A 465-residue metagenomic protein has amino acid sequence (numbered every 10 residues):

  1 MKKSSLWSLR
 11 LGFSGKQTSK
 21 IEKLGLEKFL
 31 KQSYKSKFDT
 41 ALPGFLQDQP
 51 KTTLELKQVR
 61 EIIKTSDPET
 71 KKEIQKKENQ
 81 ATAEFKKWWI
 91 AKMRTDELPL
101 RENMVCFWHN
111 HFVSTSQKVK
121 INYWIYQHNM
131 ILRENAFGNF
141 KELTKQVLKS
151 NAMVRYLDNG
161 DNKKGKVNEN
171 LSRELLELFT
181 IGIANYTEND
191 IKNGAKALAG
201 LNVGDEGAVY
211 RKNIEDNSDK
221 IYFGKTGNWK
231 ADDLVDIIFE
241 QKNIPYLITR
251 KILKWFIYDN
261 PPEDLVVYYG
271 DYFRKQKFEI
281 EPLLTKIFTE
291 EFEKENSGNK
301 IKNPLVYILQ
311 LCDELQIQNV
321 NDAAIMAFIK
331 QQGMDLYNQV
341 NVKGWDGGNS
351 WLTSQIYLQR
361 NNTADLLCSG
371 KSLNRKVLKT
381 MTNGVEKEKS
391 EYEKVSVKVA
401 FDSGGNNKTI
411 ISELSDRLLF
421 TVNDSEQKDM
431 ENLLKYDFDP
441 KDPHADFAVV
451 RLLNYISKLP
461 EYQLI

Functional and structural regions predicted by a protein language model:
S4-K20, L26, T249-Q276, T285-I465: Flexible, low-complexity segments enriched for small/polar residues
S8-L11, F29-S33, L132, I238: A generic structural signal for nonpolar/aromatic side chains embedded in well-ordered alpha-helices
L11, K92-M93, H111, T115 (+6 more regions): Alpha-helix C-capping/helix-to-loop hinge sites
Q17-I125, I131: N-terminal accessory alpha/beta regions
K71-Q75, T95, V113-T115, Y156-N162 (+4 more regions): A ubiquitous short alpha-helical element
F85, N122-Q318: Active-site substrate-binding loop specific to GH73 endo-beta-N-acetylglucosaminidase modules in bacterial autolysins
